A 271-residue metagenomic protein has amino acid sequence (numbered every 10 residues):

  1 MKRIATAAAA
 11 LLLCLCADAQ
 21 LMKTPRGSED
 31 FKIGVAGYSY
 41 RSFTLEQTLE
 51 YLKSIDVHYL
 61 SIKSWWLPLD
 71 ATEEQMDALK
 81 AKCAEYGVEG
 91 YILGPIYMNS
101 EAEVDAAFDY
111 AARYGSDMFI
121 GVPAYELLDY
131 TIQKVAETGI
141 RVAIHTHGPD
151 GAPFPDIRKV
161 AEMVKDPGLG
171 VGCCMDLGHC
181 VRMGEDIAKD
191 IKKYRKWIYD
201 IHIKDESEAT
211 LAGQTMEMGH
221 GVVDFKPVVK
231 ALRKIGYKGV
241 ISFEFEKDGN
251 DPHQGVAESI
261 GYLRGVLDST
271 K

Functional and structural regions predicted by a protein language model:
K2-A7: Sec-dependent signal peptide recognition, specifically the positively charged N-region followed immediately by
A10-D18: Hydrophobic h-region of N-terminal signal peptides that target proteins for export in Gram-negative bacteria
Q20-G27, E46, E85-C173, V181-G184 (+1 more regions): Active-site acidic/histidine proton-transfer and metal-coordination neighborhood in alpha/beta enzyme cores
Q20-G37, R41-H58, A112, I157-M175 (+1 more regions): Histidine-acidic metal/acid-base catalytic patches
Y38-S42, W65-L69, I96-N99, Y125-L127 (+4 more regions): Solvent-exposed loop/turn segments at secondary-structure junctions within structured extracellular/periplasmic domains
L60-W65, E89, F243: Acidic/histidine-rich, surface-exposed loop or edge segments in extracytoplasmic proteins
S61-A78: Glycine-rich, proline-tolerant flexible connector loops at the mouths of alpha/beta enzymes
E74-E85, Y130-E137, P227-A231: Catalytic-core regions built around general acid/base machinery
